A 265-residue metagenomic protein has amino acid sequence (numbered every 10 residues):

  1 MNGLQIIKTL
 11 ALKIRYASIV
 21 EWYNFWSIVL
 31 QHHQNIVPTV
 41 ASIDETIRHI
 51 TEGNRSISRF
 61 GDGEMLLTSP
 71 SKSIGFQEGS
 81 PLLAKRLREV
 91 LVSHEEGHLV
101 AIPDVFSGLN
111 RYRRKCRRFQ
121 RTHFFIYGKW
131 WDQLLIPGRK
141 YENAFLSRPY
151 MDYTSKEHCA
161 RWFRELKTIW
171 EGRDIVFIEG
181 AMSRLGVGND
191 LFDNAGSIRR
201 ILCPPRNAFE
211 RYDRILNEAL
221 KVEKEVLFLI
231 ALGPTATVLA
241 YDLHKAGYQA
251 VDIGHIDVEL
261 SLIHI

Functional and structural regions predicted by a protein language model:
G3-F192: Electropositive, gly/pro-rich neighborhoods at or near active sites that engage anionic ligands
L109, A236-T237: Short glycine-rich, flexible loops that bind phosphorylated cofactors or substrates
E179, L227-T235, D252: Glycine-rich anion-binding loop/nest that anchors nucleotide
G180-E225: A mid-sequence, solvent-exposed acidic-amphipathic segment
S197-I201, G247-H255: Short hydrophobic/aromatic-enriched beta-strand-loop microsegments
V238-A246: Short Gly/Thr/Asp-enriched flexible loops that form oxyanion-binding sites at enzyme active sites
I256-S261: Short gly/pro/ser/thr-enriched loop/turn and capping motifs at secondary-structure boundaries
I263-I265: Conserved small/polar residues in nucleotide/adenosyl-binding loops
